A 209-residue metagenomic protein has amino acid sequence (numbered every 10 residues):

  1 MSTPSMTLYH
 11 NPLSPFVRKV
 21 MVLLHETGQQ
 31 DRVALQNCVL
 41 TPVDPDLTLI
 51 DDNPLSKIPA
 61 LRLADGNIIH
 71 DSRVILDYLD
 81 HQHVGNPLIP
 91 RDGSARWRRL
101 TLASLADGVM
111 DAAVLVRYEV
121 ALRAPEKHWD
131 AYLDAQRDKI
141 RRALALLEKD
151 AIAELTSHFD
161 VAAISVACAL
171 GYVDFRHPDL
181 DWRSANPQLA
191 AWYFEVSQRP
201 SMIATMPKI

Functional and structural regions predicted by a protein language model:
S2-H128: GST-like domain detector, emphasizing the conserved glutathione-binding G-site in the N-terminal thioredoxin-like
A64, A167, K208: Conserved residues at the C-terminal ends of beta-strands
V74, Q188, S201: Residue-level recognition of oxygen-bearing side chains
L76, D80, L100-A103, L144 (+2 more regions): Non-transmembrane alpha-helical segments in soluble domains of secreted/periplasmic/extracellular proteins
H83, A151-E154, P200: A general structural signal marking secondary-structure boundaries and capping sites
N86-R91, T156, W182-R183, I203-K208: Short, hydrophobic secondary-structure boundary micro-motifs
A106-F194: GST-like fold's C-terminal all-alpha helical module
A191-T205: Charged phosphate-binding loop/patch that engages nucleotide di/tri-phosphates or the phosphate backbone of nucleic
